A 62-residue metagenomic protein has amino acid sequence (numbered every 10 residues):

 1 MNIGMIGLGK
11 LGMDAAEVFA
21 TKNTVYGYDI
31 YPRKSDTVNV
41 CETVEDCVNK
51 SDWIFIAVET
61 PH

Functional and structural regions predicted by a protein language model:
M1-N49, W53-F55: NAD(P)+-binding Rossmann beta1-loop-alpha1 motif at the extreme N-terminus of oxidoreductases
A57-H62: Short glycine-/small-residue-rich Rossmann-like dinucleotide-binding loops
